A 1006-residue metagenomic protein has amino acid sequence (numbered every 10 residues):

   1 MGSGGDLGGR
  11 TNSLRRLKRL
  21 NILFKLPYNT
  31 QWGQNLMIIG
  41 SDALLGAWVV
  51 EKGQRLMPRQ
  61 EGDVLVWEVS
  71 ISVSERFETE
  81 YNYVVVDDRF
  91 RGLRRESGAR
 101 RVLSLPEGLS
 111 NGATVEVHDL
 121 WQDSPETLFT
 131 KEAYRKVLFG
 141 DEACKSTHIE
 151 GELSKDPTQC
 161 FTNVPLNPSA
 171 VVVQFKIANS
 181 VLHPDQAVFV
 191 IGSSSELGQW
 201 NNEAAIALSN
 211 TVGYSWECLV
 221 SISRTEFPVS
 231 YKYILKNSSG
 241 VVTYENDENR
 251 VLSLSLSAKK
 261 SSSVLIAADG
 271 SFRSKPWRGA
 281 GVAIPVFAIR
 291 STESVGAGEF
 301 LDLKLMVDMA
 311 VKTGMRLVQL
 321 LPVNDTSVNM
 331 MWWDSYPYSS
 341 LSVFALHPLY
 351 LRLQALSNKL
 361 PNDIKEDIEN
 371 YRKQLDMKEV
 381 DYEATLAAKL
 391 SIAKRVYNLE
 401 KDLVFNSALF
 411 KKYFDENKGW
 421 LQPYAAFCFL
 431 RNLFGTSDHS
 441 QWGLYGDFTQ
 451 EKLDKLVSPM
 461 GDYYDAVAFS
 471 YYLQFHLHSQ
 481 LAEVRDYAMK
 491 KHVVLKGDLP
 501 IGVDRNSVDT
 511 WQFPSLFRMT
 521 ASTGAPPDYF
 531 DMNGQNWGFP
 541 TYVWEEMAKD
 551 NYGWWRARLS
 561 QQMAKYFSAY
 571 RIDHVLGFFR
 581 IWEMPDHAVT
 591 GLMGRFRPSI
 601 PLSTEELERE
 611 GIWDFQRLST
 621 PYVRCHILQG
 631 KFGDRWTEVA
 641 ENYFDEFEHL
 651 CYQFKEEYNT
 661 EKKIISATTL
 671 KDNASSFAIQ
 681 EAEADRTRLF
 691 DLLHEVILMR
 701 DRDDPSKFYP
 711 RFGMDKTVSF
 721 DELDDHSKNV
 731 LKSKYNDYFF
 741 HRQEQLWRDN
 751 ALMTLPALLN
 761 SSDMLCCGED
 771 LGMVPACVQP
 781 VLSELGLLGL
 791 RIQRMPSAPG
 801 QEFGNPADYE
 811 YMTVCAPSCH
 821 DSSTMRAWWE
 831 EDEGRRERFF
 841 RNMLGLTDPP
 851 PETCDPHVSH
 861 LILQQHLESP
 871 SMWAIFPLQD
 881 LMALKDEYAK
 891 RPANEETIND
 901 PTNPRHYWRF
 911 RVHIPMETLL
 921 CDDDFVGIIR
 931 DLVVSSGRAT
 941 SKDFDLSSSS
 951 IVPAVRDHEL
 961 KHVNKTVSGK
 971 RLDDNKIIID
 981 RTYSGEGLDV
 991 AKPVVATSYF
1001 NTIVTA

Functional and structural regions predicted by a protein language model:
G2-R15, L120-L166, S193: Peripheral membrane interaction modules
G5, G969-R971, G985: Small-residue-biased low-complexity repeat regions
S13, S154, T158, K965-S968 (+2 more regions): Serine/threonine-rich intrinsically disordered cytosolic regulatory regions enriched for phosphorylation sites
L20-P27, V171-N179: A short, amphipathic beta-strand motif
N29-E78, V86-G108, V181-F227, K236-S257 (+1 more regions): Aromatic-rich carbohydrate-binding modules that target alpha-glucans
L103-Q122: C2-type phospholipid-binding modules
S146, E150, T162-P165, S221 (+4 more regions): Catalytic cores of glycan-processing enzymes that make or break glycosidic bonds
